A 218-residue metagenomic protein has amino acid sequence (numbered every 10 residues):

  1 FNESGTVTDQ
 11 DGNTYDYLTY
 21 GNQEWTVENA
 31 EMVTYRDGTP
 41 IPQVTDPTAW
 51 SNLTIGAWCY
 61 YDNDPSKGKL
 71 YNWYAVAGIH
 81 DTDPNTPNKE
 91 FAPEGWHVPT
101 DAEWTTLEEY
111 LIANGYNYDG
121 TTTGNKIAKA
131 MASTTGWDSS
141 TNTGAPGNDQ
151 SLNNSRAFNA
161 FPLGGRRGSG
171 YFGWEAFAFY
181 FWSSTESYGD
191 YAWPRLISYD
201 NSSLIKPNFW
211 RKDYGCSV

Functional and structural regions predicted by a protein language model:
F1-V218: Conserved positions within compact, well-structured domain cores
